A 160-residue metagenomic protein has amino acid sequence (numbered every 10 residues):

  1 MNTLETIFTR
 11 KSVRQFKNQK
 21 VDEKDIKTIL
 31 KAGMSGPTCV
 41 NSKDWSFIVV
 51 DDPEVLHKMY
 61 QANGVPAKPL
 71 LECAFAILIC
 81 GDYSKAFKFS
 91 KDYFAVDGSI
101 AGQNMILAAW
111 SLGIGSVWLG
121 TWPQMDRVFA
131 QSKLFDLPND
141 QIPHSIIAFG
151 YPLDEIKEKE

Functional and structural regions predicted by a protein language model:
M1-F75, G81: N-terminal amphipathic, basic helical "cap/leader" segment at the start of enzyme domains
G33, I77, F87-Q131: Small-aliphatic-rich amphipathic alpha-helix that forms the alpha element of a beta-alpha
T38-C39, W110-S111, P138-D140: Arginine/glycine-rich "motif VI" loop of SF2 helicases in the C-terminal RecA-like domain
D52-H57, Y83-K85, M125, L153: Short, charged/polar surface micro-motifs in flexible loops or helix N-caps
M59, F89, I156-E160: Short, charged, solvent-exposed linker or helix-capping segments at domain edges/interfaces that act as flexible hinges
A67-A76, S132-E158: A glycine-rich helix N-cap at a beta->alpha junction
C80, G120, F149-G150: Conserved residues at the C-terminal ends of beta-strands
